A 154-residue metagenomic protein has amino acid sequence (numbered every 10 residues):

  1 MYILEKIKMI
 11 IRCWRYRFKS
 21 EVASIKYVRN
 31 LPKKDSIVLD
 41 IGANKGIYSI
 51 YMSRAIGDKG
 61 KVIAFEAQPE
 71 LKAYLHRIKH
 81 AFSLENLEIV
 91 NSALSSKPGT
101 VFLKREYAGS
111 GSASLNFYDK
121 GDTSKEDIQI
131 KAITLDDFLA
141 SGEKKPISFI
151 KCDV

Functional and structural regions predicted by a protein language model:
M1-V154: Phosphate/nucleotide-binding beta-alpha loop and adjacent structural elements of enzyme active sites
